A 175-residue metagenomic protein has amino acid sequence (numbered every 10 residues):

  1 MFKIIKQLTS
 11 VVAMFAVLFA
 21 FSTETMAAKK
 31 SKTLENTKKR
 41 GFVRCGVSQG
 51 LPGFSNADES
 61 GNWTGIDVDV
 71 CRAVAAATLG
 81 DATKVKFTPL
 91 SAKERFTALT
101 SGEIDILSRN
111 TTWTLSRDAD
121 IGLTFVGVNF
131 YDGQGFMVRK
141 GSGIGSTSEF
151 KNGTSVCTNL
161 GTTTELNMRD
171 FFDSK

Functional and structural regions predicted by a protein language model:
F2-V11, F15, A20-K86: N-terminal hydrophobic or amphipathic helices and topogenic motifs
R44-G53, W63-T78, T112, D132-K175: Bilobed "Venus flytrap"/periplasmic-binding protein-like clamshell domains and structurally analogous long
D58, D118, F172: Short, flexible helix/strand-to-coil boundary loops that buttress conserved ligand/catalytic motifs in alpha/beta
G61, G122-T124, D173: Short low-complexity, flexible loop/linker segments enriched in glycine and/or proline with clustered acidic
R72, A76, K84-F150: Acidic, polar ligand-binding/catalytic clefts
